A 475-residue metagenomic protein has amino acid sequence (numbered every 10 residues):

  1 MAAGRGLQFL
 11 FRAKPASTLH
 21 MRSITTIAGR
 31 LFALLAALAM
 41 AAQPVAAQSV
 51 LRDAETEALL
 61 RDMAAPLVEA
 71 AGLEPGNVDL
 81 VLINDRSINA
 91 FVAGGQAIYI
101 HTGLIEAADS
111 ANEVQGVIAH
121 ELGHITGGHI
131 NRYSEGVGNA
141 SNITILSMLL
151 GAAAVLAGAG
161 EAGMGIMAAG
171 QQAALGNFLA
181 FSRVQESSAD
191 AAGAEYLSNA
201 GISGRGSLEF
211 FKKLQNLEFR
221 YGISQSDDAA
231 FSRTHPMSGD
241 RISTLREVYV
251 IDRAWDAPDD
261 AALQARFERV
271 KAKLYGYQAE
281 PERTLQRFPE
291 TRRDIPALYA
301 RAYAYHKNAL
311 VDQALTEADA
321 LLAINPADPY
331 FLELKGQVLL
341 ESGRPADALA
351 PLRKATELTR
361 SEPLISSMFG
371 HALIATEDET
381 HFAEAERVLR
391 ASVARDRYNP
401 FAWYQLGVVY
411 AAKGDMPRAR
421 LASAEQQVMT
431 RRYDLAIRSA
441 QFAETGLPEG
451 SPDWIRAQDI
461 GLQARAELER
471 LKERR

Functional and structural regions predicted by a protein language model:
R52, A58, L80, N177 (+3 more regions): Extracytoplasmic and endomembrane cell-envelope/extracellular-matrix remodeling and assembly machinery
L122-N139, A157: Catalytic Zn2+-binding segment of zinc metalloproteases
I295, P329-Y330, P363-L364, P400-F401 (+3 more regions): Helix-start (N-cap) detector for alpha-helical repeat units in TPR-like alpha-solenoids, especially tetratricopeptide
Y305, L339, L373-T376, Y410 (+2 more regions): Residue at a conserved register position within TPR or TPR-like alpha-solenoid repeats
A309, G343, E377-T380, G414 (+1 more regions): Residue-level detector of the short coil/turn that links helix A to helix B within each tetratricopeptide repeat
